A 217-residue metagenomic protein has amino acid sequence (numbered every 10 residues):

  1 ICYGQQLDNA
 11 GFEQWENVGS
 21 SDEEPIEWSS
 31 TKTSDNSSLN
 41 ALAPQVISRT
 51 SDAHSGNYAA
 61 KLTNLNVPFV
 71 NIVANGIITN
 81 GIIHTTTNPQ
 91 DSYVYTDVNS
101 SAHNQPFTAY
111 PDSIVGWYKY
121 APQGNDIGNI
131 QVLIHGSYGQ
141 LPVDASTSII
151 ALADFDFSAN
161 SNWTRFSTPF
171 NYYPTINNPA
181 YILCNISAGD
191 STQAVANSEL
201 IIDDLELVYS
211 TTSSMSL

Functional and structural regions predicted by a protein language model:
Y3-V115, D126-G136, L141-T211: Aromatic (Trp/Tyr/Phe) and Gly/Pro-enriched flexible surface segments
Y118-P122: Short amphipathic, basic-aromatic surface patches that mediate peripheral association with negatively charged
S213-L217: Proline-enriched interdomain boundary motifs that mark the N-terminal boundary and often initiate the first structured
